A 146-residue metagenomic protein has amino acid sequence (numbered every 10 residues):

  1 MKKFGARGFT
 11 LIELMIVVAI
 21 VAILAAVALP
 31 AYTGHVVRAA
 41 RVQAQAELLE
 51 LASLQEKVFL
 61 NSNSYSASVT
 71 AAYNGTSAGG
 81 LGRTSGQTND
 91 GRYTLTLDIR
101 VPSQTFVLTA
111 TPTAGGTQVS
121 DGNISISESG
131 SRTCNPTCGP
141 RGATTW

Functional and structural regions predicted by a protein language model:
M1-H35: N-terminal single-pass transmembrane signal-anchor helix
F4, L29, H35-R38, A52-L54 (+3 more regions): Short alpha-helical segments used as structural interaction elements across diverse proteins
A6, H35-V42, A46, V101 (+1 more regions): Residues at secondary-structure transition points
I12, A25, A44-Q45, Q55: Alpha-helical structural signal
E13, E50-S53, R83, L97-I99: Generic detector of low-complexity/intrinsically disordered segments and short hydrophobic N-terminal stretches
R38-V42, L49-A71: Alpha-helix exit/C-cap motif
L60-W146: Periplasmic/extracellular, small/polar-rich flexible segments of pilin-like filament-forming proteins
